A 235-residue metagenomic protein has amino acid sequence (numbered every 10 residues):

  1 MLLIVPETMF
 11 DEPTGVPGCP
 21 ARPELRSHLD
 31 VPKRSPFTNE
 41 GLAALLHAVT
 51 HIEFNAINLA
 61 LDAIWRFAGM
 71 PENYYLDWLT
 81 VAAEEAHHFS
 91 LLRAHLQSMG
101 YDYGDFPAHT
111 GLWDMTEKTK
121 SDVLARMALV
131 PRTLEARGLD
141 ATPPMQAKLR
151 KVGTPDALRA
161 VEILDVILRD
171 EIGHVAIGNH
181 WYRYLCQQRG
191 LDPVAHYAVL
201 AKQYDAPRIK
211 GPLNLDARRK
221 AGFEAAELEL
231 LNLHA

Functional and structural regions predicted by a protein language model:
M1-A235: Non-heme di-metal
